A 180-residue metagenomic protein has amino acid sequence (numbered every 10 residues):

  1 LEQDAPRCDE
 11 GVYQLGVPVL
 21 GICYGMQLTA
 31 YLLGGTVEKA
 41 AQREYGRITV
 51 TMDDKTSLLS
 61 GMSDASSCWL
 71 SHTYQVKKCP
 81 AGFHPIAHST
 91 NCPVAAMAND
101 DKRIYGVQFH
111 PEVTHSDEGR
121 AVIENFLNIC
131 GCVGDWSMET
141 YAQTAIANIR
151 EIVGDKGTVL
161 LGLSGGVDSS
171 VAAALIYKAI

Functional and structural regions predicted by a protein language model:
L1-L15, Q27, Y31-I180: RNA-binding accessory domains that recognize and position tRNA/RNA substrates
